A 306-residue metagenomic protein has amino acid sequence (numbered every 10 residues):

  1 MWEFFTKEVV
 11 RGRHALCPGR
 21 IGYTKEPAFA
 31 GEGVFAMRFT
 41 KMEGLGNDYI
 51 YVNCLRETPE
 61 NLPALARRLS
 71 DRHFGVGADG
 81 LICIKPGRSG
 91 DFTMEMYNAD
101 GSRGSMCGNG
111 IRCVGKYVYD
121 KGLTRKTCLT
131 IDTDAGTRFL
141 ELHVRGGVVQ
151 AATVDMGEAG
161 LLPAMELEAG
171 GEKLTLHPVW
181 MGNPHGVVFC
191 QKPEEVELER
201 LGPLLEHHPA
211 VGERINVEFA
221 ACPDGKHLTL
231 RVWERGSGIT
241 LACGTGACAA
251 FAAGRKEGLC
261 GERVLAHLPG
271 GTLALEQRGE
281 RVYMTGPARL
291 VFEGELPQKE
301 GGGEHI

Functional and structural regions predicted by a protein language model:
R11-R13, R20: Basic polycationic patches enriched in arginine
G33-V148, V187-I306: A glycine-rich beta-to-alpha transition motif near the start of alpha/beta enzyme domains, typified by
V148-M156: Short, solvent-exposed secondary-structure boundary/capping segments
E158-G160, M181-H185, A288: Glycine-rich beta-alpha junction loops
G160-A164, E293: Short, charged/polar, Gly/Pro-enriched secondary-structure boundary elements
E168-E194: Internal active-site segments that recognize and position negatively charged phosphoryl groups and nucleotide moieties
